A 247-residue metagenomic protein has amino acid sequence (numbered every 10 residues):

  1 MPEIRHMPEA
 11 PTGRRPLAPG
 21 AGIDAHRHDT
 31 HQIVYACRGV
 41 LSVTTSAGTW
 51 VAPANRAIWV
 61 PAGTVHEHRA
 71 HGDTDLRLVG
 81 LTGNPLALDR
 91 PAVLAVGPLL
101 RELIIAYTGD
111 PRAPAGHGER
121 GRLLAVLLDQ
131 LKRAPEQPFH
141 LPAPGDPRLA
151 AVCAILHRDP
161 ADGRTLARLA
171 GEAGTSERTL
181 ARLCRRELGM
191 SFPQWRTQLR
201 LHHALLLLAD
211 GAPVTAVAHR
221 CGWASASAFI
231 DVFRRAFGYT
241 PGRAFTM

Functional and structural regions predicted by a protein language model:
M1-V40, W50: Generic protein-terminus/edge-of-domain signal
A47-A62: Short acidic-glycine-tyrosine-enriched beta hairpin
T49, G63-A87, P91: Ligand-binding loop in jelly-roll beta-barrel domains
N55, L180, C184, A228-F229 (+1 more regions): Short hydrophobic/aromatic patch on the recognition helix
L86-E102: Aromatic/histidine-rich interaction motifs
R90, R112-A173, R186-Q198: Short, Lys/Arg-enriched, Trp-marked, Pro/Gly-tolerant hinge/linker segments that flank
A167, R186-I230, T246-M247: Terminal helix-turn-helix DNA-binding modules in bacterial transcription factors
G171, R182, R186, H219-R220 (+1 more regions): Alpha-helical residues within the helix-turn-helix
